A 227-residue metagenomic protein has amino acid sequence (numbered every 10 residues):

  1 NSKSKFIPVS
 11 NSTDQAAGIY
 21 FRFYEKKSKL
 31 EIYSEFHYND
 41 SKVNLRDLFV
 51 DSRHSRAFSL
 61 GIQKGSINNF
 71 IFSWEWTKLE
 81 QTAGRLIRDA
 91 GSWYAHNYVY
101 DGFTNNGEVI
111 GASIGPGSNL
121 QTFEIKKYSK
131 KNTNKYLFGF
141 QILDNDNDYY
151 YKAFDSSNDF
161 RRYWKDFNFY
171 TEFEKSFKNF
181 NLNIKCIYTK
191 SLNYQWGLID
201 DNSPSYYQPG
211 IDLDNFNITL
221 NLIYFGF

Functional and structural regions predicted by a protein language model:
N1-F227: Exposed, low-structure sequence patches enriched in small/polar residues
